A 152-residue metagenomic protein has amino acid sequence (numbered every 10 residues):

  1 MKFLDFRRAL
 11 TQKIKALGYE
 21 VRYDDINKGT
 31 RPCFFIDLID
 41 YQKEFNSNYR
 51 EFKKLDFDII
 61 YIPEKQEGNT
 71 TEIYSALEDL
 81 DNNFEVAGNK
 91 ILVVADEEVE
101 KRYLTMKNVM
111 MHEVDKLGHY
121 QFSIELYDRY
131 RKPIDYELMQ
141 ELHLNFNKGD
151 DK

Functional and structural regions predicted by a protein language model:
M1-R22, K43-K152: Charged, amphipathic alpha-helical segments and their flanking helix caps
R22-P32: Short acidic low-complexity segments
R31-D40: A short, hydrophobic beta-strand-centered structural micro-motif
